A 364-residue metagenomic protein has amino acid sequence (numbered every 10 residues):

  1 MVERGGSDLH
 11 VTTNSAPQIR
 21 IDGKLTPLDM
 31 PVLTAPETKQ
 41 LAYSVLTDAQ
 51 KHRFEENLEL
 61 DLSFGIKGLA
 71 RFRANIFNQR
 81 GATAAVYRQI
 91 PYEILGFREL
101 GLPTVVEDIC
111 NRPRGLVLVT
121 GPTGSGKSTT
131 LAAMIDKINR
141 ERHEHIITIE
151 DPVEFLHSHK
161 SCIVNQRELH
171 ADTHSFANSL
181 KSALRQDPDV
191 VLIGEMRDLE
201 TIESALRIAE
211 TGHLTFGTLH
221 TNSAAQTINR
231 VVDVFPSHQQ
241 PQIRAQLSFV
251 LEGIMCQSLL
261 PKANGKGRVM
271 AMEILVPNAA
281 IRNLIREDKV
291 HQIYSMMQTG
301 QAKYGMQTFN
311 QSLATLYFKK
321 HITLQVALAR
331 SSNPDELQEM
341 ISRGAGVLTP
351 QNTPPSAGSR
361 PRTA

Functional and structural regions predicted by a protein language model:
M1-A364: Short, flexible helix-loop junctions that flank or precede catalytic/ligand sites
